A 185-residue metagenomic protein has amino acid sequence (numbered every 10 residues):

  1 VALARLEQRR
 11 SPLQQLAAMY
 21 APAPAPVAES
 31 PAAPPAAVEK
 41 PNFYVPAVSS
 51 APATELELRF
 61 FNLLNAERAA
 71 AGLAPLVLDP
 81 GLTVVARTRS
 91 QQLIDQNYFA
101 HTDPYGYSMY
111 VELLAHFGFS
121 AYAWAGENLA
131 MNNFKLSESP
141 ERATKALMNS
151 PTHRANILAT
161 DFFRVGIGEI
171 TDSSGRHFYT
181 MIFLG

Functional and structural regions predicted by a protein language model:
A2-L3, A33, F61, L82: Helix-centric, low-specificity signal for extended rod-like, repetitive segments
A2-R10, Q14-Y20, M109-G185: A well-ordered secondary-structure block
Y20-R59: N-terminal low-complexity, Pro/Thr/Ser-rich intrinsically disordered segments that act as propeptides or flexible
P35-E39, G81-V85, A115-F117, W124-G126: Short hydrophobic/aromatic-rich motifs at helix boundaries and adjacent loops
P41-V45, S50-A51, A69, A121-A123 (+1 more regions): A short alpha-helix capping/helix-coil boundary motif
N42-V48, G81-V85, F134-R142: Short low-complexity stretches enriched in small and charged residues
V48-L113, T160-G166, D172-S174: Short, well-ordered surface patches within globular domains
